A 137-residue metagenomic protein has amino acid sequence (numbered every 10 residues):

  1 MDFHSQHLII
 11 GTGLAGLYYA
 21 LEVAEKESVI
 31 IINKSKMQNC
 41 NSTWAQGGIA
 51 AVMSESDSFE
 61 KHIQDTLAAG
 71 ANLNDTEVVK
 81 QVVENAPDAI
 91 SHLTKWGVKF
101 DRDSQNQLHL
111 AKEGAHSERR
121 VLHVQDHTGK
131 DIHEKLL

Functional and structural regions predicted by a protein language model:
D2-S5: Core beta-strand elements of the Rossmann-like FAD/NAD(P) dinucleotide-binding domain in flavoenzyme oxidoreductases
H7-I31: N-terminal Rossmann-like FAD-binding beta1-loop-alpha1 element of flavoenzymes
N33, M37-L137: Conserved N-terminal/central alpha/beta ligand/cofactor-binding core
